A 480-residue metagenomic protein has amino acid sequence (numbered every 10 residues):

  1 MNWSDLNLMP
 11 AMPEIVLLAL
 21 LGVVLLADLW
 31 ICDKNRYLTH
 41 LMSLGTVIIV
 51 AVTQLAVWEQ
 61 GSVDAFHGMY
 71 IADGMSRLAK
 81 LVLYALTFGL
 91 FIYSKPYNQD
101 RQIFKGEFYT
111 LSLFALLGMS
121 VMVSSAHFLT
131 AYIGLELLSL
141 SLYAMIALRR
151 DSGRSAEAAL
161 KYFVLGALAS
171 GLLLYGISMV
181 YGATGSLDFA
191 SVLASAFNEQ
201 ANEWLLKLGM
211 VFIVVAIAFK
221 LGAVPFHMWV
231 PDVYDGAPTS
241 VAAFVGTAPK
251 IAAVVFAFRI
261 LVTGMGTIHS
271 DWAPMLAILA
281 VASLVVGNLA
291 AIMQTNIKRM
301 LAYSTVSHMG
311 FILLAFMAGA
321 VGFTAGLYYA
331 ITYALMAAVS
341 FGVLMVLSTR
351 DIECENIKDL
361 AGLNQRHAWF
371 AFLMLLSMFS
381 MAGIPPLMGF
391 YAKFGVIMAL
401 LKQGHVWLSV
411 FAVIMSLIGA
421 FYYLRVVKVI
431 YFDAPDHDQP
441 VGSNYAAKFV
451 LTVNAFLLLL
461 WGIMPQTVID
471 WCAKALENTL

Functional and structural regions predicted by a protein language model:
M1-L480: Alpha-helical transmembrane segments of multi-pass membrane proteins predominantly involved in bioenergetics
